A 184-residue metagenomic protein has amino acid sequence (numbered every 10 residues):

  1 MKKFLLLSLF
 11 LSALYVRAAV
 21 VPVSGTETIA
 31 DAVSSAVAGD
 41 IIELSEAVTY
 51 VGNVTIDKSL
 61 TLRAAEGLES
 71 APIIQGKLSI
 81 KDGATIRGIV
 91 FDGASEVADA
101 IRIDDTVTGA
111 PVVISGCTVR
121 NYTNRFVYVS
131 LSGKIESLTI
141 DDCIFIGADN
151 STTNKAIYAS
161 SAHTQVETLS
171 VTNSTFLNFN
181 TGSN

Functional and structural regions predicted by a protein language model:
F4-A13: Sec-dependent N-terminal signal peptides
A18-S45, T49-Y50, T55: Acidic Gly/Asp/Thr-rich repetitive segments characteristic of extracellular carbohydrate-active and adhesion proteins
V33, N53-I56, P72-K81, A98-V107 (+3 more regions): Glycine-rich beta-solenoid repeat tracts in large extracellular/virion proteins
E43, T55, R63, S79 (+7 more regions): Extracellular beta-strand solenoid repeats
V51, S59-D105, S115-Y122, A148-D149: Right-handed parallel beta-helix/beta-spiral solenoid domain characteristic of secreted/periplasmic
G83-G93, G109-N121, K134-D149, Q165-N184: Right-handed parallel beta-helix
